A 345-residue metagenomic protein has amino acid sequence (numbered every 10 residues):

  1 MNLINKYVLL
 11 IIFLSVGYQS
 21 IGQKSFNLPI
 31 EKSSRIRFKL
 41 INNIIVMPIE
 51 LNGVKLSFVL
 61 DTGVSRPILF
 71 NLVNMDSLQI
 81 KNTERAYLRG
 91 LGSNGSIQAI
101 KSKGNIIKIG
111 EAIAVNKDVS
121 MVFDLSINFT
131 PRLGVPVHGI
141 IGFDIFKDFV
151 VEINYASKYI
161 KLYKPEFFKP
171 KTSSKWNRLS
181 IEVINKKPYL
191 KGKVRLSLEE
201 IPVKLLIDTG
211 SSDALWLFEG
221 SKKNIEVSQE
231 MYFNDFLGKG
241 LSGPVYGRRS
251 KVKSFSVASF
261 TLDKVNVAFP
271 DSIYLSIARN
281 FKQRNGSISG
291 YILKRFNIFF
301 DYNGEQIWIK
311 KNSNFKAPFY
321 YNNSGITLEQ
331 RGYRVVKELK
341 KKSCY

Functional and structural regions predicted by a protein language model:
M1-N27: Bacterial Sec-dependent N-terminal signal peptides
S20-Y345: Pepsin/retropepsin-fold aspartyl endopeptidases
